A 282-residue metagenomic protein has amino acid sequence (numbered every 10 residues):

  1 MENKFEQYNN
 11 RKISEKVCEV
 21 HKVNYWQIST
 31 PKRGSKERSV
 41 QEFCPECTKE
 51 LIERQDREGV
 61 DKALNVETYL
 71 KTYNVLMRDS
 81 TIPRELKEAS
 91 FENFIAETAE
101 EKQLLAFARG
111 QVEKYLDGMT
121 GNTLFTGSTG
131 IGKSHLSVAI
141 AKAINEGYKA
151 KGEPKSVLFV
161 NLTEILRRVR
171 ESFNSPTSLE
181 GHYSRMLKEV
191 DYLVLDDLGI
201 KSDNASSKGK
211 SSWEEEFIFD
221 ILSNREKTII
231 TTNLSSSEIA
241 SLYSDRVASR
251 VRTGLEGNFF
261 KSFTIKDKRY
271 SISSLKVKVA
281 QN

Functional and structural regions predicted by a protein language model:
M1-E97, E101-K102, Y270-N282: A short, basic N-terminal segment
K102-A108, I144-E189, S202, G209: Short glycine-rich substrate-engagement loop in P-loop NTPases that contacts/grips substrate
A106-D117: Pre-Walker A adenine-sensing motif
G118-V138: Walker A/P-loop nucleotide-binding motif
G121, S156, E189-L193, N224-I230: Loop/turn-to-beta-strand initiation segments
A139, A143, D220: Active-site signature of alpha/beta-hydrolase-fold catalytic machinery across serine- and Asp/Cys-nucleophile hydrolases
R167, S172, I200-N282: Replace "adjacent to P-loop NTPase cores in ATP/GTP-dependent enzymes" with "adjacent to NTP-binding cores
D196-L198: Walker B catalytic acidic pair
